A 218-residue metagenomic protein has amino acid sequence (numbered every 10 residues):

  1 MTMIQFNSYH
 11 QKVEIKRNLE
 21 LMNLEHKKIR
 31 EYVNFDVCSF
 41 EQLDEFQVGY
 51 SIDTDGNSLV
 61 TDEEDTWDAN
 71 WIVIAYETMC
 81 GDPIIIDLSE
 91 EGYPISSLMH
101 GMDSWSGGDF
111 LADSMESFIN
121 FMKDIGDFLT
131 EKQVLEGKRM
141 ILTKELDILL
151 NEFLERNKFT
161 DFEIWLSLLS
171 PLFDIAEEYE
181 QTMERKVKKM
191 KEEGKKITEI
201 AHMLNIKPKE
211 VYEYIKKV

Functional and structural regions predicted by a protein language model:
M1-E90, E192-E193, I197-M203, K207-K209 (+1 more regions): A surface-exposed partner-binding patch
Y76, D82, E116-D124, K189: Short, hydrophobic/amphipathic alpha-helical patches that form generic packing surfaces within helical domains
P94-Q133: Compact, glycine/acidic-enriched structural inserts
F118-L169: Extended, acidic-biased charged interface segments
E163-M183: Short, Lys/Arg-enriched anionic-surface-contact patches
E178-K195: Short, amphipathic alpha-helical "recognition" segments used to contact nucleic acids or chromatin
